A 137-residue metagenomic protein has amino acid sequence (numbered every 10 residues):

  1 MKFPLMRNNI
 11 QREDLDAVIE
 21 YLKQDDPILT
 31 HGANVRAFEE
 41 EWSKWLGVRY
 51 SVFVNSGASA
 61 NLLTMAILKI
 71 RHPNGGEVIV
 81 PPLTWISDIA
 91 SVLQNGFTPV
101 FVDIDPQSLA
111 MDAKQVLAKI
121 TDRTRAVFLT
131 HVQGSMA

Functional and structural regions predicted by a protein language model:
M1-I28: N-terminal "arm"/small-domain region of PLP-dependent enzymes with the aminotransferase-like
K2, E13, A37, M111 (+1 more regions): Short, conserved clusters of charged catalytic residues that mark active-site and nucleotide-handling motifs
R7-Q11, P27, H31, F53 (+2 more regions): Aromatic-acidic/polar surface patches that form glycan- and anion
N8, A37-E40, V48-S51, K114 (+2 more regions): PLP-dependent aminotransferase class I/II
K23-Q24, G47, T121: Residues at helix-coil transition
I28-L29, A33-E77, S91-L93, F101-D103: Phosphate-binding glycine-rich loop
K69-A137: PLP-dependent aminotransferase-like
